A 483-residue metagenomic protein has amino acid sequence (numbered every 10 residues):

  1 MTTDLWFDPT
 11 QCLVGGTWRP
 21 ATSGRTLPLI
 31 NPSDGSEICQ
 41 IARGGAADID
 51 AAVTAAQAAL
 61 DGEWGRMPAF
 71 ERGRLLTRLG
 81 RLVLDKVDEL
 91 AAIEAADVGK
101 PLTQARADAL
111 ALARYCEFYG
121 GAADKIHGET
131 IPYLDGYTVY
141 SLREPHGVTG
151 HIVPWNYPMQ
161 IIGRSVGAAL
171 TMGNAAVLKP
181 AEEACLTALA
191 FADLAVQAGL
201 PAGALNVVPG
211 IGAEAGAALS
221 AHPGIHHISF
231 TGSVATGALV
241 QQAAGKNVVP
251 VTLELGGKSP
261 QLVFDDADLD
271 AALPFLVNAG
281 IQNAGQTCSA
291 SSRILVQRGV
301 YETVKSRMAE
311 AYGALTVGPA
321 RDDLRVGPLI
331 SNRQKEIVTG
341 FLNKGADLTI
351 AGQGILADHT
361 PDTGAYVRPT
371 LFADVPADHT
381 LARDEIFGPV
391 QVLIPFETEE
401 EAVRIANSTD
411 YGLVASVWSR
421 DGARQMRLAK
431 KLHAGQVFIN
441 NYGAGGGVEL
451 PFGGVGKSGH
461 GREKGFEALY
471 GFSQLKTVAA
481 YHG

Functional and structural regions predicted by a protein language model:
M1-I41, R74-R78, I126-I152, T252 (+2 more regions): Terminal low-complexity tails and localization/encapsulation signals of metabolic enzymes
P28, A42, G65, V98 (+4 more regions): A structural signal for short, well-ordered beta-strand elements
G35, R72, E94, C116 (+9 more regions): Residue-level signal for inorganic ion chemistry
S36-C39, I225, L262, T316 (+1 more regions): Conserved C-terminal structural/oligomerization subdomain of aldehyde/semialdehyde dehydrogenase
S36-I126: Glycine-rich loop-to-alpha-helix module at the N-terminal edge of alpha/beta enzyme cores
L60, W64, G80-V87, A91 (+18 more regions): Structural signal for hydrophobic packing residues in well-ordered secondary-structure cores of soluble enzyme domains
G128-A271, D323, F396: Rossmann-like NAD(P) dinucleotide-binding subdomain of oxidoreductase/dehydrogenase enzymes
H227, A235-P376, I439: ALDH superfamily catalytic-core signature
